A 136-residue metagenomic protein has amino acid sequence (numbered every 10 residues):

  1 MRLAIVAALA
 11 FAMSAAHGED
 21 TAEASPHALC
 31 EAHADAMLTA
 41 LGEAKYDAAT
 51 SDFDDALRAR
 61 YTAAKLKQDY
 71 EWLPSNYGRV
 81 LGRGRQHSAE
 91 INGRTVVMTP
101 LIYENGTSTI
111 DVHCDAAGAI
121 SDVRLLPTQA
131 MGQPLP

Functional and structural regions predicted by a protein language model:
M1-A7: Sec-dependent signal peptide recognition, specifically the positively charged N-region followed immediately by
L9-H17: Hydrophobic h-region of N-terminal signal peptides that target proteins for export in Gram-negative bacteria
H17-P26: Cleaved targeting-peptide boundary
S25, E31-A32, A36, D47-N92: Short solvent-exposed beta->alpha transition segments
H87-P136: Exposed beta-sheet edge and beta->alpha loop/turn motif
